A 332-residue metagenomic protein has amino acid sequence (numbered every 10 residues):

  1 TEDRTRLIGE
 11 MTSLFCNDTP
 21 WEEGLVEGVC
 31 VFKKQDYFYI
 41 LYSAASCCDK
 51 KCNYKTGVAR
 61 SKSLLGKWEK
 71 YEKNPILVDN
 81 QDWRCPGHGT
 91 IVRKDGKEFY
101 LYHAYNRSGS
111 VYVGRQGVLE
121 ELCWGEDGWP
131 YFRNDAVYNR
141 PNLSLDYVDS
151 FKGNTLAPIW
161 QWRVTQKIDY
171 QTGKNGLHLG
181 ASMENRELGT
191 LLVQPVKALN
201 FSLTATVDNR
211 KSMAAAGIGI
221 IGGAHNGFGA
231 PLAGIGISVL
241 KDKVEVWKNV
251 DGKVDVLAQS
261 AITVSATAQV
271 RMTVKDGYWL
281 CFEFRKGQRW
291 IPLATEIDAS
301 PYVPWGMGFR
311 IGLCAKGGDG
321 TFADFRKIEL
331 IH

Functional and structural regions predicted by a protein language model:
T1-G24, A59-Q81, D127-D135, V256-A258: Blade-edge beta-strand/turn elements of extracellular beta-propeller and related beta-sheet repeat scaffolds
T19-E22, F38, A45-C48, N185-R186 (+2 more regions): Short, catalytically relevant binding-site loops at active-site mouths
E27-C30, G87-T90, L203, V270: Beta-propeller and closely related beta-sheet repeat lectin domains
E27-C48, K97-N106, F151, C281-F282: Hydrophobic core segments of beta-strands in well-ordered, beta-rich domains
K50-V58, G109-L119, L280: Structural motif
E72-V92, A294-G308: Conserved blade-ending motifs and adjacent loop-strand segments that build the rim/top face of beta-propeller domains
L77-D127: Repeat-solenoid scaffold signature
G96, E120-H332: Extracellular glycan-recognition regions
